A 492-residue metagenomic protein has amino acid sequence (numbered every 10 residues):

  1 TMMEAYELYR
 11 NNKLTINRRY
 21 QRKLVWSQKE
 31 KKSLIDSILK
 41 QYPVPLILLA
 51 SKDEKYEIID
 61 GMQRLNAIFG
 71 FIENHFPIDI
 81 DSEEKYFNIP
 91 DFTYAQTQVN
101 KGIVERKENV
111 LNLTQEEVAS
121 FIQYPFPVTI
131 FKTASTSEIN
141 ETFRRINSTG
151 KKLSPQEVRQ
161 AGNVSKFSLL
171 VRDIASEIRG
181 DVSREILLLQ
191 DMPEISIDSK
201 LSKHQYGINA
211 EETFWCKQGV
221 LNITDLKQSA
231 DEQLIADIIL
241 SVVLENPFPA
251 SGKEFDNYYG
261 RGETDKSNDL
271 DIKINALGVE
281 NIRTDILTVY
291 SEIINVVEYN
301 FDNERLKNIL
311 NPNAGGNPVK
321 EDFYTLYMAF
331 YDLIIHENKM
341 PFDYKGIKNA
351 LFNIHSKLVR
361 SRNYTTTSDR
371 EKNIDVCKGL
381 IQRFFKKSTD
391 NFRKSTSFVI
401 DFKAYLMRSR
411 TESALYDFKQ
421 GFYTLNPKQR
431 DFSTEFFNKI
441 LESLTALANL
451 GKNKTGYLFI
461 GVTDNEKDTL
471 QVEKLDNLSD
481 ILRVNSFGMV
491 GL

Functional and structural regions predicted by a protein language model:
T1-L14, R18-R19: N- or domain-start disorder-to-order transition segments that initiate the globular core
E4, R19-V242: Basic- and aromatic-enriched surface patches that contact anionic nucleotides/nucleic acids
I16-I35, P427-R430, T434, N438 (+1 more regions): An N-terminal domain-cap segment
S37, F71, R145, T149 (+6 more regions): Generic, well-ordered alpha-helical scaffold segments in large soluble proteins
P43-V44, K151-P155, G180, R184 (+6 more regions): Intrinsically disordered or highly flexible coil/loop and linker segments, enriched in small and charged/polar residues
E117-I122, D256, N268-N300, E304-L492: Conserved N-terminal catalytic/coupling substructures associated with nucleotide/phosphate chemistry
L153-S168, D265-K273, I354-S361: A generic structural motif
R179-A329: Polyanionic (Asp/Glu-rich) segments that form extended negatively charged tracts
